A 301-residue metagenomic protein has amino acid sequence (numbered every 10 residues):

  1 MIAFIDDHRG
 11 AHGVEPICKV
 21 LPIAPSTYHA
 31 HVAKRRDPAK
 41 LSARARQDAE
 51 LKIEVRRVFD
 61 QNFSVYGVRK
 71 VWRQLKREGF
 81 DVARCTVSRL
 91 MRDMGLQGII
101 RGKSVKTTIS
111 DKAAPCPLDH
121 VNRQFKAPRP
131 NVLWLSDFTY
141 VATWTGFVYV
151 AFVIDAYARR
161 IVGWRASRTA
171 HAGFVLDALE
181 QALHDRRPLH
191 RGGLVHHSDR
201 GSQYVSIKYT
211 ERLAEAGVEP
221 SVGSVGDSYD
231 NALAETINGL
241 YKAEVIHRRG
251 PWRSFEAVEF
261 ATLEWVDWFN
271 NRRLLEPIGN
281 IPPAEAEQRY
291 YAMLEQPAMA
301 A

Functional and structural regions predicted by a protein language model:
M1-A301: Charged DNA-binding/catalytic regions of mobile-element recombinases
